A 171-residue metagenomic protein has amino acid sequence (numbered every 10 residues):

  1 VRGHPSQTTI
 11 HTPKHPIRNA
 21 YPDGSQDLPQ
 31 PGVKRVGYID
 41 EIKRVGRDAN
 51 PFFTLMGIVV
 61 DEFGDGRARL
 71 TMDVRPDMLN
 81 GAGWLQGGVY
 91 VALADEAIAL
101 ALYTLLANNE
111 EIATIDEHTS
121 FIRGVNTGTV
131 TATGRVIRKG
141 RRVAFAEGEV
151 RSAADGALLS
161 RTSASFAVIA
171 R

Functional and structural regions predicted by a protein language model:
V1-T12: Extreme N-terminal basic, low-complexity initiation segments that serve as generic localization/processing leaders
I10-R171: Terminal targeting signals and extreme-terminal segments of soluble enzymes
